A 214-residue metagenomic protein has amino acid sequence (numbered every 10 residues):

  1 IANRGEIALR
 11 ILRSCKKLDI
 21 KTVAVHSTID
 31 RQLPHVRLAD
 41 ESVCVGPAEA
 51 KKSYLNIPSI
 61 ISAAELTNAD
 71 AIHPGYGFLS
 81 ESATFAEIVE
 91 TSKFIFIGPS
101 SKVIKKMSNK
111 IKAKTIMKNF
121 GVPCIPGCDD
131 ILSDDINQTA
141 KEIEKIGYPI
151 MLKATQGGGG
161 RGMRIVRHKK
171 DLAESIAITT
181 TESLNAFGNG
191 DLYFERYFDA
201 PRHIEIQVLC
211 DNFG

Functional and structural regions predicted by a protein language model:
I1-G214: N-terminal beta-alpha lobe that positions the nucleotide/phosphoryl donor in ATP/NTP-coupled carboxylate activation
